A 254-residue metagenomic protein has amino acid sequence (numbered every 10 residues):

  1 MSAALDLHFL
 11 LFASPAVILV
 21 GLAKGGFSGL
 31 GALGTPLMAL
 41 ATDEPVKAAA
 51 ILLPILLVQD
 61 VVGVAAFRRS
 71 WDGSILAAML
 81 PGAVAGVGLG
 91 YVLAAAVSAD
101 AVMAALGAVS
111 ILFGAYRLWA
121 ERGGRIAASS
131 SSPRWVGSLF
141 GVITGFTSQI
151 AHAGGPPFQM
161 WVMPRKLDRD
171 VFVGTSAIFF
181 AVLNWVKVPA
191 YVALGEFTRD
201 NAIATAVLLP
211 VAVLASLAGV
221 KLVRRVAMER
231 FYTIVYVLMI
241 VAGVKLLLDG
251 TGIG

Functional and structural regions predicted by a protein language model:
S2-A3, Y91-A101, R125-I126, Y191-I203 (+1 more regions): Membrane-interface helix termini and inter-helical loops of multi-pass transporters
F9-A77, F140-G145, G155-S216: Small-residue-rich hydrophobic segments that form or flank transmembrane alpha-helices in multi-pass membrane proteins
S14, L53, L106-S110, G114 (+3 more regions): Residues within membrane-spanning alpha-helices of integral membrane proteins, especially the hydrophobic core/packing
P36, G90-A95, M160, V220-K221: Small-residue-mediated transmembrane helix hinge/kink sites in multi-pass secondary transporters
A48, L89-A94, A99, M103 (+3 more regions): Hydrophobic alpha-helical transmembrane segments in multi-pass integral membrane proteins
D60-S70, Y91, A105-S130, V220-K221 (+1 more regions): Transmembrane helix exit motif
D72-A83, A105-G107, S130-L139, V171-A177 (+1 more regions): Cytoplasmic-side transmembrane-helix entry/capping segments in multi-pass membrane proteins
L217-M239: Interfacial loop-to-transmembrane junctions
